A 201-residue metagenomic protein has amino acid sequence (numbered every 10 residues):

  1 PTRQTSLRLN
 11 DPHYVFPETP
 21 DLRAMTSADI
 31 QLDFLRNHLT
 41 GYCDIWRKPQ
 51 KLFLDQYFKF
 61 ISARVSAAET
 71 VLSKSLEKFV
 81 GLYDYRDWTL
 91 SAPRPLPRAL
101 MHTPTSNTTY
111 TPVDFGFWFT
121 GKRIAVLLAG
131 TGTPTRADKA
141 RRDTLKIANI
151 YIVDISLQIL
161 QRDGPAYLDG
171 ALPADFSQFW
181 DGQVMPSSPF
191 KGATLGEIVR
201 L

Functional and structural regions predicted by a protein language model:
P1-R94, G196, R200-L201: Solvent-exposed, charged helical/coil patches that constitute nucleic-acid or partner-interaction surfaces
K74-G121: Active-site metal-binding core of divalent-cation-utilizing nuclease and nuclease-like domains
D114, L127, D138: Acidic active-site catalytic centers that drive phospho-/nucleotidyl reactions and related ester hydrolyses
G121-I124, Y151: A short pocket-lining beta-strand/turn micro-motif at the edge of beta-sheets
A125-T131: Active-site ExK catalytic segment of metal-dependent nucleases
T131-L201: Basic, glycine-rich
